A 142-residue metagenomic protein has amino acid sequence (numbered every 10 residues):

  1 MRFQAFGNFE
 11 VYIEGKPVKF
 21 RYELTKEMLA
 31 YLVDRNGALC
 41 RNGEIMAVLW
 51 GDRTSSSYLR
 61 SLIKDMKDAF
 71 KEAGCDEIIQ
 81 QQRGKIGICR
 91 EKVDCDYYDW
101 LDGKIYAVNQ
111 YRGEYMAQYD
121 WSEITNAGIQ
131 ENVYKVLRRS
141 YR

Functional and structural regions predicted by a protein language model:
M1-R142: Intrinsically disordered, low-complexity protein-interaction/activation regions
